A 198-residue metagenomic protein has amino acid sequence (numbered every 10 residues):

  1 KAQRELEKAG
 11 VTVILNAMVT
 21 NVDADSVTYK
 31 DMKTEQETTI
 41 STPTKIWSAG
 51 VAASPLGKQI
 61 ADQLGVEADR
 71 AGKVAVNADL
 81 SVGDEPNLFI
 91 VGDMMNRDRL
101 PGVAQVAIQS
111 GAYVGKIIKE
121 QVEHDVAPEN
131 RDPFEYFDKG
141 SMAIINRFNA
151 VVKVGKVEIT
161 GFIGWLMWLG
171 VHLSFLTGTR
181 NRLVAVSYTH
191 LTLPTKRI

Functional and structural regions predicted by a protein language model:
K1-T20: Rossmann-like dinucleotide-binding cores of NAD(P)H-dependent redox enzymes
I14-N16, D31-T34, V74-A78, E129: A generic local structural motif
D23-T38: Conserved beta-strand-loop-beta-strand element in the redox core of flavoprotein oxidoreductases
S26, T39-S110, K116, E120: FAD-site-proximal beta/loop scaffold in flavoenzymes
D62, M94-A185: Mid-to-C-terminal Rossmann-like scaffold of FAD/NAD(P)H-dependent oxidoreductases
T189-T195: Conserved small/polar residues in nucleotide/adenosyl-binding loops
